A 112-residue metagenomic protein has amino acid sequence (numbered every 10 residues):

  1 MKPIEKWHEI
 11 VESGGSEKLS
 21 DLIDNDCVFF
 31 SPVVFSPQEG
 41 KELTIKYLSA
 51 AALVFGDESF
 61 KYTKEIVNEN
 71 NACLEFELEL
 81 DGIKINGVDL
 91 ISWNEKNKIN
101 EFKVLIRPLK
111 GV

Functional and structural regions predicted by a protein language model:
K2-P3, F35: Short, contiguous strand/loop micro-motifs
E5-E9: Amphipathic alpha-helical repeat scaffolds
E12, I45, S49-V112: A beta-strand edge to alpha-helix "cap/lid" segment located at domain peripheries
G14-F30: Short, well-ordered alpha-helical segments enriched in acidic and aromatic residues
V28-E39: A short gly/proline-enriched turn/hairpin at secondary-structure junctions
